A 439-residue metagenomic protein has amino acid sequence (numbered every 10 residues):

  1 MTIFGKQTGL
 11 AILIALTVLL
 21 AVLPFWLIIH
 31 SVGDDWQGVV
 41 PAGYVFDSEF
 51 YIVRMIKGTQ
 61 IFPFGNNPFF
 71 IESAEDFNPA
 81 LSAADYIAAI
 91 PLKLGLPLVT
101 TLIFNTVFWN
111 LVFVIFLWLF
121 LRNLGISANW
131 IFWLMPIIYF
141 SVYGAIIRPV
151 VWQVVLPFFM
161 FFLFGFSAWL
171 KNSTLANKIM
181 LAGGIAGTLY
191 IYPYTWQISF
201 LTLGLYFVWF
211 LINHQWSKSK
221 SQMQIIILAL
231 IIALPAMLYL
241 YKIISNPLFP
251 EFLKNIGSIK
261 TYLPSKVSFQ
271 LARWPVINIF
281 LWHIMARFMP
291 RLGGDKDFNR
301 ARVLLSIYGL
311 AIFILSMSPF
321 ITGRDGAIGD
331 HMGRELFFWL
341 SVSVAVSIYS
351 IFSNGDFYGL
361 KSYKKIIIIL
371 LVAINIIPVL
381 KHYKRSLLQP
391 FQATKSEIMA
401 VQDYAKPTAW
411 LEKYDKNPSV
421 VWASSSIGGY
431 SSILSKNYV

Functional and structural regions predicted by a protein language model:
M1-G33, I367: Start-transfer (signal-anchor) and selected internal transmembrane alpha helices of multi-pass inner/ER membrane
Q7-A11, S127-I131, T174-K178, S221-I226 (+2 more regions): Membrane-interfacial loop-to-transmembrane alpha-helix junctions, especially the N-terminal start
L20-F158, G187-L189, P193-Q197, L388-E397: Active-site lumenal/periplasmic loops and adjacent helix-entry segments of GT-C-fold, multi-pass membrane
D47, S73, T188-G329: Transmembrane catalytic cores of multi-pass membrane glycosyltransferases and polysaccharide-assembly enzymes
M55, I368-V439: Extracytoplasmic
G165-A186, W216-M223, I227: Short hydrophobic alpha-helices at membrane interfaces in multi-pass membrane enzymes
Q197-I198, D325-G355, I367-L370: Hydrophobic/aromatic-rich transmembrane helices and adjacent perimembrane loops
I226-A233, S350-R385: Signature aromatic-anchored transmembrane alpha helix within multi-pass, membrane-resident enzymes that catalyze glycan
